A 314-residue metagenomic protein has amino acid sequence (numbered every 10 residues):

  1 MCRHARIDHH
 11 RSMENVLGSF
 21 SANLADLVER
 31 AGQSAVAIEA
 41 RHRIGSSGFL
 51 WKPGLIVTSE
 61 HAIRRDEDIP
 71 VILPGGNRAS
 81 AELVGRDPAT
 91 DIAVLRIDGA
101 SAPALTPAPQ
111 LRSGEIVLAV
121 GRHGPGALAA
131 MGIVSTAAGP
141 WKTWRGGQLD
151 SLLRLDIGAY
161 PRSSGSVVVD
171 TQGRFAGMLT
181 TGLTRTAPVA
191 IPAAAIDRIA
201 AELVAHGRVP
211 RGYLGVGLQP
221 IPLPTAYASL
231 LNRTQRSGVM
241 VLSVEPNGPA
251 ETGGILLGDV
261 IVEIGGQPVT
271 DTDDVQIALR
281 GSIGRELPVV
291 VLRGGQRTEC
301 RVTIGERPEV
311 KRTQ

Functional and structural regions predicted by a protein language model:
R3-V16, D26, K52, E82 (+2 more regions): C-terminal recognition in membrane/secretory proteostasis and scaffolding
E14-V16, A37, R41-L128, L153 (+10 more regions): Conserved active-site neighborhood of the chymotrypsin/trypsin-like protease fold
A22-L24: Short alpha-helical capping/linker elements at sensor-output junctions, especially the PAS-family N-cap and C-terminal
V28-A35, E39, T58-E60, G121 (+4 more regions): Sec/Tat-exported extracytoplasmic proteins
G32-S34, A93-A104, L128-T186, A193 (+2 more regions): Active-site region of chymotrypsin-like
G48, A93, G177, A250-G253: Small-residue (primarily alanine) positions within well-ordered alpha-helices, especially packing/interaction faces
G54, G114-V120, V168, G173 (+2 more regions): A structural signal for short beta-strand/turn segments enriched in small hydrophobics and glycine
D68, I116, R174, A195 (+2 more regions): Residue-level recognition of oxygen-bearing side chains
